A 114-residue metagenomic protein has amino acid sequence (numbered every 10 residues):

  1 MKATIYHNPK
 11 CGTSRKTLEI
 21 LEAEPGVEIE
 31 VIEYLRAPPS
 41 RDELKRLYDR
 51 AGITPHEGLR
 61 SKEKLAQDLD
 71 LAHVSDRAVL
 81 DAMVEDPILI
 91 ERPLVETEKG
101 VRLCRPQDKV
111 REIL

Functional and structural regions predicted by a protein language model:
M1-E24, E28-Y34: Local sequence-structure signature of Cys/Sec-based thiol-disulfide redox active-site neighborhoods
Y34-L114: Thiol/selenol-based redox catalytic cores and closely related redox-interacting motifs
